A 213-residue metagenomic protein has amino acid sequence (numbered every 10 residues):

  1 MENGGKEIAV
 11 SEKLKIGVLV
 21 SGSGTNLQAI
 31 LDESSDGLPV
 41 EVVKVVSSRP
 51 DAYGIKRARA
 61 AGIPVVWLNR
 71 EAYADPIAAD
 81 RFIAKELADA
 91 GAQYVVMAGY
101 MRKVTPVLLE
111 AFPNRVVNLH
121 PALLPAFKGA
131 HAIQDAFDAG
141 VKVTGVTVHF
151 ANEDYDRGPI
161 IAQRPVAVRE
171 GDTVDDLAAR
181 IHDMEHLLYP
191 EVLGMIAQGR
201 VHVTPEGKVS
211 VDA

Functional and structural regions predicted by a protein language model:
E2-Y53, R57: N-terminal Rossmann-like dinucleotide-binding module
E33, V40, S48, A98-S210: Donor/substrate-binding cores of folate-linked one-carbon enzymes
L38-F82: Short, surface-exposed acidic-centric catalytic microdomains
V43, Q93, N114: Conserved acidic residues
S47-S48, E71, P76-D80, A90-P106: N-terminal glycine-rich "phosphate-gripper" loop used for MgATP/nucleotide binding and carboxylate activation
P64, Q93, K142: Residue-level detector of anion-binding/catalytic polar loops
